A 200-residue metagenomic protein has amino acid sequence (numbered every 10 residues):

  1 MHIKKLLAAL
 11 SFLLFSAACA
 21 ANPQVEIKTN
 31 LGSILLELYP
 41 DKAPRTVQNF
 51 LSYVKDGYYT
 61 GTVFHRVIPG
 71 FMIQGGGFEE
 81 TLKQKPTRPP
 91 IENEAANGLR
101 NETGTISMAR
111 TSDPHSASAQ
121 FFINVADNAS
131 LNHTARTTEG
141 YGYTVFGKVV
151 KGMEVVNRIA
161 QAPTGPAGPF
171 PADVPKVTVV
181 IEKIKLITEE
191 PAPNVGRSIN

Functional and structural regions predicted by a protein language model:
H2-I3, L7-L10, C19-N200: Cyclophilin-like peptidyl-prolyl cis-trans isomerases
F15-A17: N-terminal signal peptide c-region/cleavage motif recognized by signal peptidases
